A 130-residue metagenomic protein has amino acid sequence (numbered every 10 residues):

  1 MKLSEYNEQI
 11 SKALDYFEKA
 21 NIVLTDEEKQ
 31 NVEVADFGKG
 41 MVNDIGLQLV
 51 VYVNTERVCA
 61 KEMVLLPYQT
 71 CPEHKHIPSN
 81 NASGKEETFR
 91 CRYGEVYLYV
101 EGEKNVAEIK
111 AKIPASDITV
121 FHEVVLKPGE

Functional and structural regions predicted by a protein language model:
M1-C59, I109, I113-P114: A short, N-terminal "cap"/entry segment at the start of jelly-roll beta-barrel domains of the cupin/DSBH fold
Y6, Y16, Y52, Y68 (+2 more regions): Sequence-level detector for tyrosine residue identity
A35-F37, N43, L65, C91 (+1 more regions): Generic detector of intrinsically disordered, low-complexity, polar/charged segments
Q48-A60, H74-C91, T119-V120: A short beta-loop-beta micro-motif enriched in histidine and acidic residues
E62, K75, V100-G102: Residue-level recognition of conserved beta-strand positions in structured domain cores
L66-P67, G84-K104: Glycine- and acidic-residue-biased ligand/ion/polar-headgroup-sensing regions
L66-T70, P128-E130: Tight coil/turn sites that cap or link beta-strands
T88-R90, G102-E130: Short acidic-glycine-tyrosine-enriched beta hairpin
